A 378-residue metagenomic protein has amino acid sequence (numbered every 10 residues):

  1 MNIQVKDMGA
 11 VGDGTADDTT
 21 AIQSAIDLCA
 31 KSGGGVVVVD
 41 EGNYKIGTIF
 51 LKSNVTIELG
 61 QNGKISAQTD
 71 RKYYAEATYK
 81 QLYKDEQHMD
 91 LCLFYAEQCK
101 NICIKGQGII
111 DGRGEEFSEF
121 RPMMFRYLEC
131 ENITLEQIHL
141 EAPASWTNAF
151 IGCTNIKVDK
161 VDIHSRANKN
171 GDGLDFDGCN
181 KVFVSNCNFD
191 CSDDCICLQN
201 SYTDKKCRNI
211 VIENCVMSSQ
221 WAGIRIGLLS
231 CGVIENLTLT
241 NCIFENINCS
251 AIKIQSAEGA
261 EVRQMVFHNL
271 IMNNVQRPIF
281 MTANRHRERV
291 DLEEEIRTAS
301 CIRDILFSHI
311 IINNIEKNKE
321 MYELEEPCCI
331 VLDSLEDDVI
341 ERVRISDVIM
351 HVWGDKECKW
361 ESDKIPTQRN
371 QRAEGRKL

Functional and structural regions predicted by a protein language model:
M1-L378: Extracellular/periplasmic carbohydrate-active domains that bind, remodel, or depolymerize complex polysaccharides
